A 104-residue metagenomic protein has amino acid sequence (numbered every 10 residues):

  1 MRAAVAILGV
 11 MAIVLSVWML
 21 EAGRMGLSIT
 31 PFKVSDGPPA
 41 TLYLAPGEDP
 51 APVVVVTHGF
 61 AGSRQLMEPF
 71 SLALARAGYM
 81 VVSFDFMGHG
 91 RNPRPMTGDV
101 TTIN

Functional and structural regions predicted by a protein language model:
M1-V10: N-terminal Sec-pathway targeting helices
A12-D49: N-terminal cap/lid segment of alpha/beta-hydrolase-fold proteins
P50-G59: Short beta-strand element of the alpha/beta-hydrolase
F60-A73, F86: The serine-hydrolase catalytic nucleophile loop
L66, D99-N104: Alpha/beta-hydrolase active-site loop
L66-M67, N92-M96: Conserved catalytic-core motifs of eukaryotic protein kinase domains, centered on the activation segment
A75-R94: Conserved alpha/beta-hydrolase
